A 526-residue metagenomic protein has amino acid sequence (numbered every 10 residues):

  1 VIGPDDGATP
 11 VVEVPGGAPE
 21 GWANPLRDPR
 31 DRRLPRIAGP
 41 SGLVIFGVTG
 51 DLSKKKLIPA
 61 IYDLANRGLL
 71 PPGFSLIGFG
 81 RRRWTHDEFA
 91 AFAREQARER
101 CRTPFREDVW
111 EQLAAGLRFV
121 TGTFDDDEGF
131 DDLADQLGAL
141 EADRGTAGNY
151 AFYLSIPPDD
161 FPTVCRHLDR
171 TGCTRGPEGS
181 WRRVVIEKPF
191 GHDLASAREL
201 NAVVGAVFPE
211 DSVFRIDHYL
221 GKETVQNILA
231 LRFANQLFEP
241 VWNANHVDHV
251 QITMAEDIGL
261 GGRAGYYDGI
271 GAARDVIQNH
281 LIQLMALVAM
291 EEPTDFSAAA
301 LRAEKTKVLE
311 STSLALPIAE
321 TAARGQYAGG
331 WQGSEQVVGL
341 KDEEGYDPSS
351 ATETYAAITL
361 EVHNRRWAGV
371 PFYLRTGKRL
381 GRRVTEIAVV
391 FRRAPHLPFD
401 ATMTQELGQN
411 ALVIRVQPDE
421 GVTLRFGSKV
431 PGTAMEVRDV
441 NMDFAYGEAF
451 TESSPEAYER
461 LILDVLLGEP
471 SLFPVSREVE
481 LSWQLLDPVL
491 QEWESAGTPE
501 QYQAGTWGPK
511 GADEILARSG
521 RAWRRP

Functional and structural regions predicted by a protein language model:
I2-I186, F190-P526: Secretory/organelle targeting and membrane-embedding segments
